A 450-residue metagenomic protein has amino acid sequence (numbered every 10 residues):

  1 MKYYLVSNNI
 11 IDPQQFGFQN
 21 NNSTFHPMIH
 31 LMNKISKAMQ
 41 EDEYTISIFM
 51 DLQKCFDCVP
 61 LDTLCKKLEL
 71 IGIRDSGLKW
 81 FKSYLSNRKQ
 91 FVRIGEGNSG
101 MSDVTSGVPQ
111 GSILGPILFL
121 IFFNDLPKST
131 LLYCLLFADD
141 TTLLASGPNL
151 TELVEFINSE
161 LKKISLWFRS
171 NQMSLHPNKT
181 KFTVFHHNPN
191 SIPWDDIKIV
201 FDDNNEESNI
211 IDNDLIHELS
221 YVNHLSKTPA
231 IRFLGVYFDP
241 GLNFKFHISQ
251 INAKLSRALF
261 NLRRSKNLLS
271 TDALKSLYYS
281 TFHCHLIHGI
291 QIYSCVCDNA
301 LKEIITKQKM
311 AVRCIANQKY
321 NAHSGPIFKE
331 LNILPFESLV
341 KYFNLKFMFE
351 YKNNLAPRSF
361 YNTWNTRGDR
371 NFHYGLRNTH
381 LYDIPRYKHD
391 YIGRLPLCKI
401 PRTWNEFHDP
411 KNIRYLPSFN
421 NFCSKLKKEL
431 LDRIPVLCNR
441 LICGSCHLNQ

Functional and structural regions predicted by a protein language model:
M1-P109, A145: Conserved pre-catalytic core of RNA-dependent polymerases
M1-Q15, P116-A145, S270: Active-site palm subdomain of RNA-directed nucleic acid polymerases
Q15-G17, T45-C55, G107-G115, L131-N149 (+6 more regions): Catalytic palm active-site di-aspartate
F16-F25, A38-E41, Q53-D57, L70-I73 (+7 more regions): Conserved, non-catalytic sequence blocks in retroelement Pol enzymes and Pol-derived host proteins
S36-Y44, S165-V184, N190, L277 (+1 more regions): Short, charged alpha-helical motifs in flexible N/C-terminal segments and linkers
S159, S174-P229: Short, conserved micro-motifs composed of acidic
L219-I292: Basic, alpha-helical interaction scaffolds
